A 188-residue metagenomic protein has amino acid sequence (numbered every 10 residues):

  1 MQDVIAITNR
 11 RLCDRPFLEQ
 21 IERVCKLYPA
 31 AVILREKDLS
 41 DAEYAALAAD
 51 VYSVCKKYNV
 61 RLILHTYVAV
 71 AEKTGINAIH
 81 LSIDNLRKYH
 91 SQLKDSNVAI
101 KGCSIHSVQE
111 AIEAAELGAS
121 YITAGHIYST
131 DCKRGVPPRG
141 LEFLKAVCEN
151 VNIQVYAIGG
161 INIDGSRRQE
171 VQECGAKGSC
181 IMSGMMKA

Functional and structural regions predicted by a protein language model:
M1-R23, D84: N-terminal amphipathic alpha-helix/helix-capping segment at the start of soluble metabolic enzymes
Q2-T8, V32-L34, L62-L64, I79-L81 (+4 more regions): Hydrophobic faces of well-ordered beta-strands that scaffold small-molecule active sites in alpha/beta enzyme cores
A6, R10, I83-Q92, T123-V136 (+1 more regions): Glycine-rich phosphate-binding active-site loops on the catalytic face of alpha/beta enzymes
I21-Y28, S53-K57, E72, L93-D95 (+2 more regions): Acidic (Asp/Glu)-rich catalytic clusters
I33-E43, H126-K133: Glycine-rich, proline-tolerant flexible connector loops at the mouths of alpha/beta enzymes
A45-L64, I83-L86, H90-S107, P137-N162: Alpha-helix-loop-beta-strand connector modules within alpha/beta enzyme cores
L62-N77, H106-A119, N150-I181: Catalytic cores of alpha/beta
T74, A78, G102-E149: Glycine/Thr-rich beta-alpha phosphate-binding loop at enzyme active sites
